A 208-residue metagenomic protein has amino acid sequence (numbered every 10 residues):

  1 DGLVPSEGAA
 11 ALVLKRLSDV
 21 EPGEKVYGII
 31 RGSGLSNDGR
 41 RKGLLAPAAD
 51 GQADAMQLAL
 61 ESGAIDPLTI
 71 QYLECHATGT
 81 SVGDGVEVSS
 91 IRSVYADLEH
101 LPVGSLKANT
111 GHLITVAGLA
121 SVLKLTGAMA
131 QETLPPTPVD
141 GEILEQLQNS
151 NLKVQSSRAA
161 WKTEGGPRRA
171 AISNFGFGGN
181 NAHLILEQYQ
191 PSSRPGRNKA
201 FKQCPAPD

Functional and structural regions predicted by a protein language model:
D1-D208: Condensing-enzyme catalytic core of the thiolase-fold
